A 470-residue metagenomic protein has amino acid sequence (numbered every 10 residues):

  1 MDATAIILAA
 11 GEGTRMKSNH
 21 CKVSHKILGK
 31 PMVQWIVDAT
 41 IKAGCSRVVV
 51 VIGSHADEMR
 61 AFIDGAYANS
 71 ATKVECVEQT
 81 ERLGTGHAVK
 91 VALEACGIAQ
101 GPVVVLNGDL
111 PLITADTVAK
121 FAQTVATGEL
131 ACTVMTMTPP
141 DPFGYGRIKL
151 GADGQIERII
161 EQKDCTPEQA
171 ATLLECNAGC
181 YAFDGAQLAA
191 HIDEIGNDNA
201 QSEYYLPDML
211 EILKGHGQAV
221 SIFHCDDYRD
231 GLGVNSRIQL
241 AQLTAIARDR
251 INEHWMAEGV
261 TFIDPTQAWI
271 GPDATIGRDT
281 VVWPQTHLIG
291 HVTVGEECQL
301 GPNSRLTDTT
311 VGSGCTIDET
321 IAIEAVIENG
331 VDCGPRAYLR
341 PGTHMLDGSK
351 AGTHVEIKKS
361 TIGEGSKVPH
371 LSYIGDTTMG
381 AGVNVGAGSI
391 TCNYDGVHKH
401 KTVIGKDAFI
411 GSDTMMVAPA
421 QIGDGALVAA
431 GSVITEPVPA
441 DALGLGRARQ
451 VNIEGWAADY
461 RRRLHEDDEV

Functional and structural regions predicted by a protein language model:
M1-S18: N-terminal nucleotide-binding beta1-loop-alpha1 segment
M1-T4, P31-Q123, H465-E466: Conserved N-terminal catalytic core of the sugar/cofactor nucleotidyltransferase
A9, I52, N107, T136-M137: Short beta-strand/turn micro-motifs composed of small residues that flank or help shape donor/cofactor-binding pockets
H20-K26, E78, I195-D198: Short glycine-enriched, charge-decorated loop/helix-capping segments at active-site entrances that position
C45, Q100, E129-C132, Q218: Short, high-confidence coil segments that cap the C-terminus of an alpha-helix and link into the following beta-strand
D57, I113-A200: Conserved core of the sugar-phosphate nucleotidyltransferase
E157-D249, E253: Catalytic-core segments of class I nucleotidyltransferases/pyrophosphorylases that form NMP-activated intermediates
T261-L445, Q450-V451: Structural signal for interior beta-strand "rungs" in well-ordered beta-sheet cores of soluble enzyme domains
